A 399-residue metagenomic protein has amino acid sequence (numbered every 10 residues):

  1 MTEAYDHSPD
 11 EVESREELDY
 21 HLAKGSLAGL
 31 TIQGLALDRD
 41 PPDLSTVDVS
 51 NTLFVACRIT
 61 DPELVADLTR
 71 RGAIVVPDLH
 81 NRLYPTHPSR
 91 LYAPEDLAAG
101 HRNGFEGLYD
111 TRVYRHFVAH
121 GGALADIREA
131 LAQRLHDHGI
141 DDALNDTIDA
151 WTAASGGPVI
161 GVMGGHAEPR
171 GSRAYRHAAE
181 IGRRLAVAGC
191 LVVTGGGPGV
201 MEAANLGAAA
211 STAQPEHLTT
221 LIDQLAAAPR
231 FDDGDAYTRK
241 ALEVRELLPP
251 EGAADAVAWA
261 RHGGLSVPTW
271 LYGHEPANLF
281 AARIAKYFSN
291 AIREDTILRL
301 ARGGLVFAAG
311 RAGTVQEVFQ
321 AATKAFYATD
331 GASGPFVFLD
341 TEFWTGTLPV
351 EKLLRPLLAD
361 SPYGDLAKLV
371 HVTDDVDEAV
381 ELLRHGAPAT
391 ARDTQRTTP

Functional and structural regions predicted by a protein language model:
M1-L135: Long, compositionally biased, glycine/small-hydrophobic-enriched stretches that function as flexible linkers, tethers
A23, L27-A28, I32-P41, V47-D48 (+3 more regions): Acidic/glycine-enriched connector segments
A154-E168, L185: Active-site donor-nucleotide binding/catalytic segment of nucleotide-sugar enzymes
G171, V200-A204, G313-Q320: Short glycine/serine/threonine-rich phosphate/pyrophosphate-binding segments that cradle anionic phosphate groups
S172, R183-A188: Glycine-rich phosphate/diphosphate-binding loop of Rossmann-like nucleotide-binding domains
G195-G196: Structural motif
E216-Q224, S266, A308-A309, V315 (+1 more regions): Short, acidic/small-residue loops that bind anionic groups at enzyme active sites
I297-R299, S333-P399: C-terminal functional extensions of proteins
